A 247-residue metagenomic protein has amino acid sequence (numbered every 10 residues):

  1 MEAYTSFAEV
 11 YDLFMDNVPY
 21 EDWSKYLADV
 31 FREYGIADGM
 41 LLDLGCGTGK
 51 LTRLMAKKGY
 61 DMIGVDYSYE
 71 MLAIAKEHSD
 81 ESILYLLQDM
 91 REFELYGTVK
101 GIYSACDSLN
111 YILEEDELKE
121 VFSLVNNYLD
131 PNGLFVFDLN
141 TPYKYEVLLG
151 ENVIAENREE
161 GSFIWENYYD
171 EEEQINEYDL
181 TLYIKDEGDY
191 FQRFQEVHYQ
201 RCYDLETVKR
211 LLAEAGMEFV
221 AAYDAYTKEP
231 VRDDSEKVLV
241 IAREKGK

Functional and structural regions predicted by a protein language model:
M1-A37: Conserved class I S-adenosyl-L-methionine
L42, G49-E92: Class I SAM-dependent methyltransferase SAM/SAH-binding core
E94-G101: A short acidic, Gly/Pro-enriched loop at the edge of an enzyme's catalytic core that lines a small-molecule cofactor
A105-D107: Residues lining the SAM
K119-P131: A short glycine-rich, Lys/Arg-flanked "PGG" loop and its adjoining helix->strand segment in the class I
V136-K209: SAM-dependent methyltransferase
Y199, Y203-K247: C-terminal lobe and adjacent flexible extensions of AdoMet/dcAdoMet transferase-like proteins
